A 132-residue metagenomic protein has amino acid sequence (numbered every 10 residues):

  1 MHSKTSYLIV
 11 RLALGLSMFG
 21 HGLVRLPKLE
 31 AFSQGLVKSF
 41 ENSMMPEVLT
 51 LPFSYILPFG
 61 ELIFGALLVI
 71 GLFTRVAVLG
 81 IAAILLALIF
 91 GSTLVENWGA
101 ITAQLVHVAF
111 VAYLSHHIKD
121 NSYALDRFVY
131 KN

Functional and structural regions predicted by a protein language model:
M1-F32, E47-F59, I63, I70-N132: Extended, low-polarity transmembrane helix blocks
E30-E41: Peri-membrane helix termini and adjoining interfacial loops of integral membrane proteins
